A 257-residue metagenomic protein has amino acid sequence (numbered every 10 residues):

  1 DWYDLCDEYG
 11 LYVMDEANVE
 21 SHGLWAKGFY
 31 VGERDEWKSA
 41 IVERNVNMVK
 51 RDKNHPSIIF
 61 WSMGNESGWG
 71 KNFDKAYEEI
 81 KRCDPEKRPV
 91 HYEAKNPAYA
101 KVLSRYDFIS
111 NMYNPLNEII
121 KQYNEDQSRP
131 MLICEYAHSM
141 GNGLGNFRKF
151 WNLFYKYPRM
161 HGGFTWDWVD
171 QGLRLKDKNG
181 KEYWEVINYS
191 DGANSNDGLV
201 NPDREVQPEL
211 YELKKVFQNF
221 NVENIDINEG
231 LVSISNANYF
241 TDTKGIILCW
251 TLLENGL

Functional and structural regions predicted by a protein language model:
D1-S233, A237-N255: Extended substrate-binding grooves/exosites of carbohydrate-active enzymes
